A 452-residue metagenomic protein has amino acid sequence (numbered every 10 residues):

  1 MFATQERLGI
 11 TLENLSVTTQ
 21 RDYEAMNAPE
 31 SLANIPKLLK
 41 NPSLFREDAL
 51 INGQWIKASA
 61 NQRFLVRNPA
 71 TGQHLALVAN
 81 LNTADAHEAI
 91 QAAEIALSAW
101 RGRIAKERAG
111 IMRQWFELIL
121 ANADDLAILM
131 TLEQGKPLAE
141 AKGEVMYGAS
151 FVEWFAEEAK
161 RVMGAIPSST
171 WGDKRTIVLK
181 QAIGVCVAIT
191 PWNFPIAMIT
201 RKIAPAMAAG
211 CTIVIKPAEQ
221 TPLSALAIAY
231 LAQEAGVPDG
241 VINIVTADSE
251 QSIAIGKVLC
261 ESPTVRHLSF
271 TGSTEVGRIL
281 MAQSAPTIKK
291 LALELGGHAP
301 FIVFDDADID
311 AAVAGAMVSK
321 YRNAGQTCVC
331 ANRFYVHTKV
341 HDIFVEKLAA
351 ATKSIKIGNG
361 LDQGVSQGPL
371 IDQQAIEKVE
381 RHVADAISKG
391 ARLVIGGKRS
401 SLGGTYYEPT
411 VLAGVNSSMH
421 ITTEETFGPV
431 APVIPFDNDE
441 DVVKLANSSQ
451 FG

Functional and structural regions predicted by a protein language model:
M1-V78, G110, Q114, G164-I189 (+2 more regions): Terminal low-complexity tails and localization/encapsulation signals of metabolic enzymes
L65, A79, R101-G102, Q134 (+3 more regions): A structural signal for short, well-ordered beta-strand elements
G72, R108, M130, V152 (+9 more regions): Residue-level signal for inorganic ion chemistry
Q73-M163, D173: Glycine-rich loop-to-alpha-helix module at the N-terminal edge of alpha/beta enzyme cores
L97, R101, F116-A123, A127 (+17 more regions): Structural signal for hydrophobic packing residues in well-ordered secondary-structure cores of soluble enzyme domains
G164-A311, F436: Rossmann-like NAD(P) dinucleotide-binding subdomain of oxidoreductase/dehydrogenase enzymes
E234, Q251, E275-N416, N438-N447: ALDH superfamily catalytic-core signature
V365, G404-T405, E424-V430, S449-G452: Conserved glycine-rich beta-strand-loop-beta hairpin in the small C-terminal domain of fold type I
